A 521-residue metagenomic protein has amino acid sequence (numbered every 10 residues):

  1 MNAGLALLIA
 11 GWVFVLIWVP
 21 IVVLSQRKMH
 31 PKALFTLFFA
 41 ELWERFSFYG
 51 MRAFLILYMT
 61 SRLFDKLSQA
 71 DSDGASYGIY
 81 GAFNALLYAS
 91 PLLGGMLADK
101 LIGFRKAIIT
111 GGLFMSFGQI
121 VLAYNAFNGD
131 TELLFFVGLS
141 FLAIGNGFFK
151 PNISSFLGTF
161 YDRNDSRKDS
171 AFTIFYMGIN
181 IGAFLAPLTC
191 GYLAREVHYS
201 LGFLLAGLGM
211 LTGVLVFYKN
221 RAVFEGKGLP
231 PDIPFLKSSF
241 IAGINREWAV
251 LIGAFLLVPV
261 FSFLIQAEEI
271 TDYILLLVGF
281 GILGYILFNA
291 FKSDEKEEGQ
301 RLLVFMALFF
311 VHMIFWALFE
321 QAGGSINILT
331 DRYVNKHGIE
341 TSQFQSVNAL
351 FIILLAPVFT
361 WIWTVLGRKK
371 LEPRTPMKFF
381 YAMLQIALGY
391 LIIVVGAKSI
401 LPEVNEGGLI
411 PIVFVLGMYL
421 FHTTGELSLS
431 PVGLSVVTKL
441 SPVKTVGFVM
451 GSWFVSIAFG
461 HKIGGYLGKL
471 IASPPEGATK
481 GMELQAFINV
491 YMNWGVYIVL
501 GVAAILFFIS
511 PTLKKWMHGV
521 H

Functional and structural regions predicted by a protein language model:
M1-T36, R163, G191-N327, D331-H337 (+2 more regions): Intracellular loop-helix junctions on the cytosolic face of multi-pass helical membrane proteins
F38, L42, F46, G118 (+3 more regions): Hydrophobic core of transmembrane alpha-helices in multi-pass small-molecule transporters, especially MFS/SLC-type
A53-Y77, A322-F344: Short amphipathic helix-loop junctions that connect adjacent transmembrane helices in Major Facilitator Superfamily/SLC
G78-D99, S346-W363, F459: Central cavity-lining transmembrane alpha-helices of secondary-active solute carriers, predominantly the Major
L87, R167-P187, A194-R195, G202 (+3 more regions): Glycine-rich segments within core transmembrane alpha-helices of 12-TM secondary carriers
K100-L113, E298, V365-L384: Cytoplasmic membrane-interface "Motif A"-like loop-to-helix N-cap segments of 12-TM Major Facilitator Superfamily
T110-D130, L384-V404: C-terminal ends and interior cores of transmembrane alpha-helices in multi-pass membrane transporters/permeases
F148-D162, L427-P442: Intracellular juxtamembrane helix-capping segments at the cytosolic ends of symmetry-related transmembrane helices
